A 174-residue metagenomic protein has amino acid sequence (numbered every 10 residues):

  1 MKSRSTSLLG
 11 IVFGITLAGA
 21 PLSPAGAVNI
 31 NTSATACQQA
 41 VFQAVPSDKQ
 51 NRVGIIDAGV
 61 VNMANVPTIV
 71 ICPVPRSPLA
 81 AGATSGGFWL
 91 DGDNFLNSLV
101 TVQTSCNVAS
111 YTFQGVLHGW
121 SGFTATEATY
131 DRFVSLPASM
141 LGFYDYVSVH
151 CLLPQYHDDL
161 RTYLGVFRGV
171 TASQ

Functional and structural regions predicted by a protein language model:
M1-I11: Bacterial N-terminal signal peptides that target proteins for export
G10-A20: Bacterial N-terminal signal peptides
A25-V66: Glycan-recognition and processing domains
N62-A83: Short beta-strands within extracellular/lumenal beta-sheet-rich domains
G82-F95: A short beta-strand element within beta-rich, extracytoplasmic domains of secreted/secretory-pathway proteins
S98-F113: Short, surface-exposed beta-strand/strand-loop-strand elements in extracellular ectodomains
G115-L141: Extracellular carbohydrate recognition and processing domains and analogous Trp-centered ligand-binding platforms
A138-D158: Noncatalytic modules at the cell exterior or secretory-pathway interfaces, chiefly beta-strand-rich lectin/adhesion
